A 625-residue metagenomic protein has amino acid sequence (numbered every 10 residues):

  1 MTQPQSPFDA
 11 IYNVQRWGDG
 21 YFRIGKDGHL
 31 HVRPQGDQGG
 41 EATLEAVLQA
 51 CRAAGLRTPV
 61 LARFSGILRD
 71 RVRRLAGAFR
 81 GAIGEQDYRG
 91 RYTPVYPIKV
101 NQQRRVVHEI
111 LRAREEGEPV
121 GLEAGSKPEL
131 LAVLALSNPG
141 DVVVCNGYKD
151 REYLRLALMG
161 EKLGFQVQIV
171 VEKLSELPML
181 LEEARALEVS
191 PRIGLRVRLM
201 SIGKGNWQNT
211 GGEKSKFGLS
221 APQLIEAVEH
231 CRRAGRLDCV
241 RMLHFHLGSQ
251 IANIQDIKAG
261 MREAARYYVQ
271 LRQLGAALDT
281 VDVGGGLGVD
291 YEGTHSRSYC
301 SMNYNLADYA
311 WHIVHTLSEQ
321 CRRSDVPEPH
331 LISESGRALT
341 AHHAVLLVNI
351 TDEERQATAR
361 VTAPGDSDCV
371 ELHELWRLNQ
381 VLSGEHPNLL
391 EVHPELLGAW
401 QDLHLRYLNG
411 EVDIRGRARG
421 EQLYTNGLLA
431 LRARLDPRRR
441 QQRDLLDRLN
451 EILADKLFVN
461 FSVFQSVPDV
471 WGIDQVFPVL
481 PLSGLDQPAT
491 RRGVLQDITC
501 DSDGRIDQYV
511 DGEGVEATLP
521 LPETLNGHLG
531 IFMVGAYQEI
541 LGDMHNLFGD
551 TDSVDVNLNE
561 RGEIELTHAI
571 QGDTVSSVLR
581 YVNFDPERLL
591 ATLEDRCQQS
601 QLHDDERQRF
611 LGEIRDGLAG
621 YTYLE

Functional and structural regions predicted by a protein language model:
M1-R57, N557, E565, V575-V578: Conserved, well-structured core domains of diverse proteins
S6-P7, R73-G81, R104-E109, L130 (+5 more regions): Short alpha-helical segments and helix-capping/turn motifs at coil-helix boundaries
G25-R104: Low-complexity, highly charged intrinsically disordered N-terminal segments that act as targeting/localization
H29, D37, I67, N101-Q103 (+15 more regions): Short, glycine-/Ser/Thr-/acidic-enriched flexible segments
G66-R74, E226, E263, H312: A non-catalytic, amphipathic alpha-helix used as a structural packing/dimerization or gating element in enzyme scaffolds
D87-D282, L287-E292, N303-D308, T316 (+1 more regions): Active-site-proximal beta-alpha core segment in soluble small-molecule metabolic enzymes
H295-I313, V361-T362: Helical (often loop-to-helix) elements that flank the catalytic cores of nucleotide-handling enzymes
H312-V314, S318-E625: Charged (often Lys/Glu-rich) extended helix/loop segments that serve as interaction or gating elements
